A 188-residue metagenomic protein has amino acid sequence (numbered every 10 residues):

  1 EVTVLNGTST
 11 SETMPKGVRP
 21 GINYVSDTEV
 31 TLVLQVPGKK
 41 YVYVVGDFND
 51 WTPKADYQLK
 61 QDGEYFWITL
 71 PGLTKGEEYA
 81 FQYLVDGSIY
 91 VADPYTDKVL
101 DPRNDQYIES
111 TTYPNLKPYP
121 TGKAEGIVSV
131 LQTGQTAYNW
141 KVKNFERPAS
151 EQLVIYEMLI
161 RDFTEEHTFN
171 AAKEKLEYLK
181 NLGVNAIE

Functional and structural regions predicted by a protein language model:
V2-S9, M14-K16: C-terminal edge beta-strand
L5-G7, L84-S88: Beta-strand-rich extracellular modules
E12-P37: N-terminal non-catalytic regions of secreted/periplasmic and cell-surface proteins
S26, V33-E78, D86-E109: Aromatic-rich carbohydrate-binding modules that target alpha-glucans
D62-G76, R161-E188: Aromatic- and glycine-enriched glycan-recognition loops and surfaces that form the carbohydrate-binding subsites
Y83, M158, L179: Conserved, mostly hydrophobic/aromatic
I89-V142: Core domains of carbohydrate- and sulfate-ester-processing enzymes
N139-L159: Aromatic-rich, solvent-exposed beta-strand/loop patch
